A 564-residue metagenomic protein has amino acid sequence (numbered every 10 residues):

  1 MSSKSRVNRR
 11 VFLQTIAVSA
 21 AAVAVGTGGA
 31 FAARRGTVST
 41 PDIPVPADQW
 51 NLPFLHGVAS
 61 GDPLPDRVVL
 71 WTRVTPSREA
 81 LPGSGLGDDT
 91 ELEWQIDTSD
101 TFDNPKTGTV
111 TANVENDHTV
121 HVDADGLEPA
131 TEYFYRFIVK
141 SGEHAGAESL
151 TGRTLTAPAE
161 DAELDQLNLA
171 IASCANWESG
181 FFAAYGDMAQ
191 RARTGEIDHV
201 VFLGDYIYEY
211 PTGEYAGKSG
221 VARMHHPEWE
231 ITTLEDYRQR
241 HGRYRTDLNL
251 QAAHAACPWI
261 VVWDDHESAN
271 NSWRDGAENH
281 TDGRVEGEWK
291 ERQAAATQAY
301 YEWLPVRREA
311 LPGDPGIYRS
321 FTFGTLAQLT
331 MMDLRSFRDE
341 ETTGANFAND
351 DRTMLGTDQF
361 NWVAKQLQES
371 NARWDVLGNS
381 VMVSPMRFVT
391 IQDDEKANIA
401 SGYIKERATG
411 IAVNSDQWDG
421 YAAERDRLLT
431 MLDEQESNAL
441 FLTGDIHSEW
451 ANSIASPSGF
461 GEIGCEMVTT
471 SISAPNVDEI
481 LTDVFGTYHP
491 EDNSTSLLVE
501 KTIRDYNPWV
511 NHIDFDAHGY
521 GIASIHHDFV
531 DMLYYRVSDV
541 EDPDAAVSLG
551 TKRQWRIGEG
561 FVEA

Functional and structural regions predicted by a protein language model:
S2-I16, A20-V25, F31-A564: Metal-dependent phosphoester/phosphodiester hydrolase catalytic core
